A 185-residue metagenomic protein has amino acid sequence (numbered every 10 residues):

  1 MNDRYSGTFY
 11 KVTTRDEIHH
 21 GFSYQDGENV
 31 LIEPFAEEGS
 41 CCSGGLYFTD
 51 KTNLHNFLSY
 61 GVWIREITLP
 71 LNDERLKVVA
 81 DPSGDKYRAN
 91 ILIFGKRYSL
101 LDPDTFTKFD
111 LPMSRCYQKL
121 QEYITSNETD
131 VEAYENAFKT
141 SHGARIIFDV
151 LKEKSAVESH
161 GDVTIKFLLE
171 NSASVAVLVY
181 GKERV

Functional and structural regions predicted by a protein language model:
M1-S43, S59: ADP-ribose/NAD+-binding catalytic cleft of ART/PARP-like enzymes
M1-S6, C42-G44, H55-I64, T68-V185: Conserved NAD+-utilizing ADP-ribose enzyme module
D50: A helicase ATPase "motif cassette" and its flanking acidic/Ser/Thr-rich regulatory loops
